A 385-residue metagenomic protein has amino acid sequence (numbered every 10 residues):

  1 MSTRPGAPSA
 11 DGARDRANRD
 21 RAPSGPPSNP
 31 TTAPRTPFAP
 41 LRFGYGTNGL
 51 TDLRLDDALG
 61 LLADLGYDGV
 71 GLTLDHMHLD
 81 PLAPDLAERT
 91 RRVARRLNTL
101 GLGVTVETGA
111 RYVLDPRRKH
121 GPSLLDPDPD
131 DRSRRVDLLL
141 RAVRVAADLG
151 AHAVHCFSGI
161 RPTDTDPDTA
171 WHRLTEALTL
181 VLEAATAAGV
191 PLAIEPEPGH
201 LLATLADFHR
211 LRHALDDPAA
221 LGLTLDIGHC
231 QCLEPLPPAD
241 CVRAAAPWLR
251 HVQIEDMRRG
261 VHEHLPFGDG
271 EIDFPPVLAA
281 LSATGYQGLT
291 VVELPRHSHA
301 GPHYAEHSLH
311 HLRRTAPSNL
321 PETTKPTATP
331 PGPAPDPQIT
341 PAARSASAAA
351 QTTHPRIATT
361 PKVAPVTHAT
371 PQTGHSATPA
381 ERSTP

Functional and structural regions predicted by a protein language model:
S2, R19, N29, D56-D57 (+1 more regions): Active-site acidic/histidine proton-transfer and metal-coordination neighborhood in alpha/beta enzyme cores
S2-P5, G12, R19, N29-G44 (+10 more regions): Histidine-acidic metal/acid-base catalytic patches
G49-T51, L74-H76, A110-Y112, S158-P162 (+4 more regions): Active-site-proximal loop/turn and secondary-structure-junction residues that shape catalytic pockets, frequently
L65-H76, V106-K119: Short, conserved active-site loops that position catalytic residues or coordinate cofactors/metal ions across diverse
T73-A94, S158-P162: Glycine-rich, proline-tolerant flexible connector loops at the mouths of alpha/beta enzymes
M77-P81, S123-L125, P162-P167, Q231-L233 (+1 more regions): A short acidic, helix-capping loop that chelates divalent metal ions and anchors anionic groups
R89-V106, T175-A187, A214, F274-V277: Alpha-helix-loop-beta-strand connector modules within alpha/beta enzyme cores
